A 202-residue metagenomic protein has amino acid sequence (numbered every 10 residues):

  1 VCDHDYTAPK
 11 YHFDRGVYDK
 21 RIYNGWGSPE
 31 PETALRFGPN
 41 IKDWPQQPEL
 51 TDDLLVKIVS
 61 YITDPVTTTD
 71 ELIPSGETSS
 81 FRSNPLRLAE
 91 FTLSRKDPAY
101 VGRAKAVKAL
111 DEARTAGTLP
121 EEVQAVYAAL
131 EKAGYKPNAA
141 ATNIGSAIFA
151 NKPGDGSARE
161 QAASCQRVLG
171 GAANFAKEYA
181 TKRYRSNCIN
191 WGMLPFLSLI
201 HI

Functional and structural regions predicted by a protein language model:
V1-I200: Fe-S-dependent hydro-lyases/dehydratases of central metabolism
